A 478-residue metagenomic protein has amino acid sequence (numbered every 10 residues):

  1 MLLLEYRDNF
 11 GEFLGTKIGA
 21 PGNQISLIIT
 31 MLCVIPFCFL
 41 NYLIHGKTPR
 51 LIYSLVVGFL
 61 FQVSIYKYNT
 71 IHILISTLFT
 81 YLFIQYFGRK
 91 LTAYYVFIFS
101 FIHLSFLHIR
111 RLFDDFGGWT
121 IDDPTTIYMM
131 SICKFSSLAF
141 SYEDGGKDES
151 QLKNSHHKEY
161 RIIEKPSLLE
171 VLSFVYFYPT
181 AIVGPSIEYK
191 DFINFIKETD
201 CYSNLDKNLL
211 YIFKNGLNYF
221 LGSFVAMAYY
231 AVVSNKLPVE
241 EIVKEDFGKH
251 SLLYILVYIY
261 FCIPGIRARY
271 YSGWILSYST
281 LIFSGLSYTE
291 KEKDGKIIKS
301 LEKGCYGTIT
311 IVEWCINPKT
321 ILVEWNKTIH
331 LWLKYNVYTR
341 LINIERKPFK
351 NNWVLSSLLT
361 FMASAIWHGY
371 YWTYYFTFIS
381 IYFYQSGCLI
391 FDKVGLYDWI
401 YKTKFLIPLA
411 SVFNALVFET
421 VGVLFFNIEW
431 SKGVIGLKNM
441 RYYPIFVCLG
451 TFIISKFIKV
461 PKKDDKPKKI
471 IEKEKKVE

Functional and structural regions predicted by a protein language model:
M1-E478: Non-catalytic, membrane-anchoring transmembrane segments at the edges
